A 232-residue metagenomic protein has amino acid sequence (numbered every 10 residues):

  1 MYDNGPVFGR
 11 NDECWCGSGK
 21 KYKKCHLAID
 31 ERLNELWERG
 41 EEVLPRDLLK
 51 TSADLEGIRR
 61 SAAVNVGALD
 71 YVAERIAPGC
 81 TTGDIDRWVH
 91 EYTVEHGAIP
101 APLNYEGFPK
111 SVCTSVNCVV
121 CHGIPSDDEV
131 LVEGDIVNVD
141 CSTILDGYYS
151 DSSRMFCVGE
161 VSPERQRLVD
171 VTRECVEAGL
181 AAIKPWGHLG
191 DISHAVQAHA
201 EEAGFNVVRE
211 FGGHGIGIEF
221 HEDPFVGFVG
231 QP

Functional and structural regions predicted by a protein language model:
M1-G5: Conserved N-terminal segment of EGF-like repeats
P6-R10, S18-P232: Active-site neighborhoods and metal-handling regions in enzymes and metal-associated proteins
C14: Short cysteine-rich clusters marking metal-coordination/redox-active sites
